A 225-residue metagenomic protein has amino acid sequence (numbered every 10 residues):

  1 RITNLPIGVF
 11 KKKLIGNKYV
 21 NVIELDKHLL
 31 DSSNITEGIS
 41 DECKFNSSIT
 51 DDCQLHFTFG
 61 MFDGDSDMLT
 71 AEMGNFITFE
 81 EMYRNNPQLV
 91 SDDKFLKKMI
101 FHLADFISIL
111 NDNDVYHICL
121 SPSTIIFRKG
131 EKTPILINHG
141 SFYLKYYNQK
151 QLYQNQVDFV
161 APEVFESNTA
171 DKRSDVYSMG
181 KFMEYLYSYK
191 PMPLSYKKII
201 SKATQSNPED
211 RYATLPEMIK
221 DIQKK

Functional and structural regions predicted by a protein language model:
I2-S48: ATP-binding glycine-rich loop module of kinase domains
H56-D67: Short beta-strand micro-motifs within the conserved protein kinase catalytic domain, predominantly in the N-lobe
F79-S91: AlphaC helix of the protein kinase catalytic domain
M99-I100: Activation segment signature within eukaryotic-like protein kinase domains
I107-R128: Catalytic-loop of the protein kinase fold
T124-H139: Conserved protein kinase catalytic/activation segment
I135-K198, K202: C-lobe/activation-segment region of protein kinase-like
Q205-E217: A conserved short helix/loop substructure at the end of the activation segment of eukaryotic-like protein kinase domains
